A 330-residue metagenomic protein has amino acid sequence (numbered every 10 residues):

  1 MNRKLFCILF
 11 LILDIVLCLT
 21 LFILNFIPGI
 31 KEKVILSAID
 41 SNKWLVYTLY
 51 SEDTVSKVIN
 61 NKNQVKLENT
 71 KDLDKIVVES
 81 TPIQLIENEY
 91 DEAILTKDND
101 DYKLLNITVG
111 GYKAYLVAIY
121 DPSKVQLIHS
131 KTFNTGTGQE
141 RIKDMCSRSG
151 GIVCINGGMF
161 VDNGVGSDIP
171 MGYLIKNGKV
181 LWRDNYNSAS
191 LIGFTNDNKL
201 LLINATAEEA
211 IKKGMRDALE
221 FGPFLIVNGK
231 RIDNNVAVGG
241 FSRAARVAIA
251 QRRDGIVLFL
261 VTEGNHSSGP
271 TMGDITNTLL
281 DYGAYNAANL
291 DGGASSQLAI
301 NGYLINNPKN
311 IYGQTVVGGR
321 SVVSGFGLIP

Functional and structural regions predicted by a protein language model:
N2-R183: Zymogen propeptides
Y112-A114, R148-G150, N187-A189, E220 (+2 more regions): Extracytoplasmic
A114-A118, L191, F224, A248 (+1 more regions): Conserved hydrophobic/aromatic beta-strand scaffold that supports enzyme active sites
Y120-S123, G193-K199, N228, Q251-G255 (+2 more regions): Short acidic-glycine loop/turn motifs at beta-strand connectors
K131-T135, A207-A210, T262-S267: Short, solvent-exposed aromatic-acidic interface loops
V153-G157, L202-I203, V227, N286-L290: General beta-strand structural signal in soluble alpha/beta enzymes
V161-V236: Active-site-adjacent helix-turn-beta-strand microarchitecture at beta-sheet edges that either contains or buttresses
V165-Y186, N234-N286, L290, S295-P330: Conserved, well-ordered active-site substructure
